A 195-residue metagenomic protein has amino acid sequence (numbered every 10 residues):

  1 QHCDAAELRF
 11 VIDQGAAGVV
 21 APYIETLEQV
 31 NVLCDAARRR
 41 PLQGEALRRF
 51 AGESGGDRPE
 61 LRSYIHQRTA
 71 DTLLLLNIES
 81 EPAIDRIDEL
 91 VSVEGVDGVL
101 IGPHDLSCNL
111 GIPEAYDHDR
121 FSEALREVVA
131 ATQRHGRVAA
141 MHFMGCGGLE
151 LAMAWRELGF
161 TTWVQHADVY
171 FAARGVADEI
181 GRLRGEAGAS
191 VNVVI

Functional and structural regions predicted by a protein language model:
Q1-I195: Expand to "…catalyze enediolate/carbanion chemistry for C-C bond making/breaking, isomerization, decarboxylation
